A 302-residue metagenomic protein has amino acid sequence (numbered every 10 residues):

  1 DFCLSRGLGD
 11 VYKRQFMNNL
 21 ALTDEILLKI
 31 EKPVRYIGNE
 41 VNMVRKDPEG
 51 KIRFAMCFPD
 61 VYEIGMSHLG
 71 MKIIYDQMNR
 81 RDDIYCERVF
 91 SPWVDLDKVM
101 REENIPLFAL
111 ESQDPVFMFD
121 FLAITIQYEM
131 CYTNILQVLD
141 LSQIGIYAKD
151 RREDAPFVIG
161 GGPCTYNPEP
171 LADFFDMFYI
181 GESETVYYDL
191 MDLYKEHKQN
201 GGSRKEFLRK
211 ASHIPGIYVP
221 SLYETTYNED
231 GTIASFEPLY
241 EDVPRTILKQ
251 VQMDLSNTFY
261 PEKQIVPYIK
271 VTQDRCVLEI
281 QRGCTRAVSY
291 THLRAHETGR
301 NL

Functional and structural regions predicted by a protein language model:
D1-Y12, H292-A295, G299-L302: Single conserved hydrophobic/aromatic residue that forms the stacking wall/gate of nucleotide- or nucleobase-binding
G7, D82, D173-F175: Short, structured coil segments at secondary-structure junctions
I26-A55, Y62-E63, Y227, G231-I280: N-terminal [4Fe-4S]-dependent radical SAM core
G65-I73: Low-complexity, highly charged intrinsically disordered N-terminal segments that act as targeting/localization
H68, K270-E297: Canonical Radical SAM [4Fe-4S] cluster-binding loop centered on the CxxxCxxC motif and its immediate flanking residues
I73-I84: Short helix-loop-beta junction
I84-V94: A short beta-strand-loop structural module common to alpha/beta enzyme folds
P92-Y240: Glycine-rich beta-alpha loop elements in corrinoid/cobalamin-binding modules across cobalamin-dependent enzymes
